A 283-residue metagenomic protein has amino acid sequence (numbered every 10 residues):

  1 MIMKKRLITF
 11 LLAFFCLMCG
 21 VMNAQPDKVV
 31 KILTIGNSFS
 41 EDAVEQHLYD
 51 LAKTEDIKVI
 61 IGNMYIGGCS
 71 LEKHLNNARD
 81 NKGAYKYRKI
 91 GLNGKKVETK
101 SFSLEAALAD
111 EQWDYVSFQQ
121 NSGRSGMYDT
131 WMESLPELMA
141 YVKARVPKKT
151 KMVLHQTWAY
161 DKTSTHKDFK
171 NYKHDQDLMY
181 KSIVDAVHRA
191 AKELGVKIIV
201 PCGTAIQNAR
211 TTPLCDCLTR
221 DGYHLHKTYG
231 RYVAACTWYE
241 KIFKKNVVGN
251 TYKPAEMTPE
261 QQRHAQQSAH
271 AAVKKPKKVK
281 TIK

Functional and structural regions predicted by a protein language model:
I2-L11: Bacterial N-terminal signal peptides that target proteins for export
F10-C19: Bacterial N-terminal signal peptides
M22-P26: Boundary at the C-terminal end of the N-terminal hydrophobic targeting segment
K28, L218, G222-L225, Y229-R231 (+1 more regions): Conserved catalytic region of serine esterases and O-acyltransferases that act on ester linkages in lipids
V30, D42-M132: Conserved SGNH/GDSL esterase-like catalytic core that processes O-acyl groups on lipids and polysaccharides
S38, D42, D50-E55, Q119 (+5 more regions): Structured segments of extracytoplasmic/periplasmic soluble domains in secreted or envelope-associated proteins
K100-K227, E240: Alpha-helical cap/lid subdomain in secreted, periplasmic, or secretory-pathway luminal O-acyl-processing enzymes
